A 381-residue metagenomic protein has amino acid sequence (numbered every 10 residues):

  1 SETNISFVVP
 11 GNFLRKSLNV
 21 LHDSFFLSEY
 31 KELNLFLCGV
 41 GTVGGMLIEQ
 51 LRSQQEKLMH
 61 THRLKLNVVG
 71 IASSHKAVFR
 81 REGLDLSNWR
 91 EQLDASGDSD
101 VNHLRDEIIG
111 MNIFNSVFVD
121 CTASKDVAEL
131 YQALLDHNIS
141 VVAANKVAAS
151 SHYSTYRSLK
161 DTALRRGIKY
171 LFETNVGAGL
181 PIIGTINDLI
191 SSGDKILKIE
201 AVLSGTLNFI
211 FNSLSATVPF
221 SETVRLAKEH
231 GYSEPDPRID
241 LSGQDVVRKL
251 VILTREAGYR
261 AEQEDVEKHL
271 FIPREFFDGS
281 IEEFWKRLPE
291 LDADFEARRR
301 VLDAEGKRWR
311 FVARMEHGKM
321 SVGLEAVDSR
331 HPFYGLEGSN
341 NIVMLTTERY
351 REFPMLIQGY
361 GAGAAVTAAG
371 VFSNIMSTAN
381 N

Functional and structural regions predicted by a protein language model:
S1-G45, G363-A364, G370-N381: A conserved regulatory-domain signal marking ACT and ACT-like small-molecule sensing domains and adjacent regulatory
S1-T3, N12, V40, S74-K76 (+2 more regions): Short, ordered loop/turn segments at secondary-structure junctions
L33-V40, G44-D136: N-terminal glycine-/serine-/threonine-rich beta1-alpha1-beta2 phosphate-ribose binding loop of Rossmann-like
V117-D120, V141-A144, Y170-T174, K198-A201 (+2 more regions): General beta-strand structural signal in soluble alpha/beta enzymes
S124-H137, K146-E173, A178-I186: Rossmann-fold NAD(P)-binding glycine/threonine-rich loop
L164-G167, L171-H230, D240-Q244, I252: Rossmann-like NAD(P)H-binding beta-loop-alpha module
K198-L203, N208-F211, L226, H317-N381: Catalytic, metal-anchored helix/loop core of enzyme active sites in primary metabolism
S213-L214, S221-G335, N340: Substrate-binding/catalytic subdomain of NAD(P)-dependent oxidoreductase enzymes
